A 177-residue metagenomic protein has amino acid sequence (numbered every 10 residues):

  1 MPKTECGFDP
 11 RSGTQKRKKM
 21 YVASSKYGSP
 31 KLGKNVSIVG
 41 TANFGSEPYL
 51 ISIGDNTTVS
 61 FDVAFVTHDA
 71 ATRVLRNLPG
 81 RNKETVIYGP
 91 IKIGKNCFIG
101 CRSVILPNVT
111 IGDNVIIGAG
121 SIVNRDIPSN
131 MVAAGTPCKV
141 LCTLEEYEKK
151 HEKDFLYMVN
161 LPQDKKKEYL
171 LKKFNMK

Functional and structural regions predicted by a protein language model:
M1-N43: Extended, small-residue-rich solenoid/repeat segments and analogous flexible loops that form exposed scaffolds
R11-Q15, Y27, K83-I99, V104 (+1 more regions): C-terminal segments of enzyme domains that contribute to small-molecule binding surfaces
Y21-A23, V39-T110, P137, T143-E145: Flexible, glycine/small-residue-enriched loop-and-beta-strand segment within the central core of proteins
C101-I116, S121-R125: Beta-rich strand-turn-strand
I116, V132-A133: Short-chain dehydrogenase/reductase
I122-N124, V132, V140: Conserved hydrophobic/aromatic beta-strand scaffold that supports enzyme active sites
